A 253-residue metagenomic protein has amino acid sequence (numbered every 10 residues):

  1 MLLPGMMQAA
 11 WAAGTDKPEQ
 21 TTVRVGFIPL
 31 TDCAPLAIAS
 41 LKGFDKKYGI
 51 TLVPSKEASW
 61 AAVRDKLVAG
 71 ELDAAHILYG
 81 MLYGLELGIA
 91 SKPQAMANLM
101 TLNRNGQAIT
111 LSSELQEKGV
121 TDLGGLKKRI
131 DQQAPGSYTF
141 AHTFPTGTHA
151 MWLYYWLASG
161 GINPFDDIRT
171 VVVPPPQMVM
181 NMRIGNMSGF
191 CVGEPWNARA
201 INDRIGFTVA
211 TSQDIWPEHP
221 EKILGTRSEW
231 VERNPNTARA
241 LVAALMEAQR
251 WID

Functional and structural regions predicted by a protein language model:
M1-A13: N-terminal export signals
L3-G5, D32, G193, L224: Generic alpha-helix initiation/capping and coil-helix boundary signal
L3-P4, S159, E247-R250: A generic structural signal for well-ordered alpha-helical segments enriched in polar/charged residues
A12-V172, S188-W196, I205-E218: Short, glycine-/small- and polar/acidic-enriched structural segments that line small-molecule recognition paths
Q177-N181, M187-D253: Pocket-lining segment of extracytoplasmic ligand-binding domains
